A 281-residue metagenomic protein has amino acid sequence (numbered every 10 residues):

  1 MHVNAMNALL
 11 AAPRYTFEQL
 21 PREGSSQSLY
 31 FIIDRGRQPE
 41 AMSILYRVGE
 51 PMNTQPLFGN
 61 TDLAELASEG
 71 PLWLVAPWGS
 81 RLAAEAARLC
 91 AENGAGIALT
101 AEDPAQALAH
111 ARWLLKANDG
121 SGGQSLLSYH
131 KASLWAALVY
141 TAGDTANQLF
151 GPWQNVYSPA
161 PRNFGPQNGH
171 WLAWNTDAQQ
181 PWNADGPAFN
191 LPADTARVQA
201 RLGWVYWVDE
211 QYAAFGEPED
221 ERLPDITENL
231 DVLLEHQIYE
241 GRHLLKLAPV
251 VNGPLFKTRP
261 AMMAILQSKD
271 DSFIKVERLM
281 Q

Functional and structural regions predicted by a protein language model:
H2-S28, I32-N60, W73-L74, R81 (+2 more regions): A contiguous, surface-oriented mixed alpha/beta subdomain in the mid-to-C-terminal portion of proteins that forms
G59-A91: Short, intrinsically disordered low-complexity segments
G94-G96: Aromatic-anchored, charged helix-turn/loop surface patch used as a conserved interaction hotspot
